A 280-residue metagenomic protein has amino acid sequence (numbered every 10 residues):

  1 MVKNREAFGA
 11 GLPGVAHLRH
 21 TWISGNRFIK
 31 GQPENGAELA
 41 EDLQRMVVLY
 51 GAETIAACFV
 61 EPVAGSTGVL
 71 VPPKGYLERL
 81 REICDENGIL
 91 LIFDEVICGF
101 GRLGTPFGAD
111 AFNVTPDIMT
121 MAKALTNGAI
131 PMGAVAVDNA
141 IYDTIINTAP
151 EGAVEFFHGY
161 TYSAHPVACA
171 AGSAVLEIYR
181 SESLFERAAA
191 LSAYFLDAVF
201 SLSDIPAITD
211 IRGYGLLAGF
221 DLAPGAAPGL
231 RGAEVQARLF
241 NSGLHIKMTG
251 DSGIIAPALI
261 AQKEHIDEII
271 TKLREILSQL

Functional and structural regions predicted by a protein language model:
M1-L280: Conserved N-terminal phosphate-binding loop of PLP-dependent enzymes in the Aspartate aminotransferase
